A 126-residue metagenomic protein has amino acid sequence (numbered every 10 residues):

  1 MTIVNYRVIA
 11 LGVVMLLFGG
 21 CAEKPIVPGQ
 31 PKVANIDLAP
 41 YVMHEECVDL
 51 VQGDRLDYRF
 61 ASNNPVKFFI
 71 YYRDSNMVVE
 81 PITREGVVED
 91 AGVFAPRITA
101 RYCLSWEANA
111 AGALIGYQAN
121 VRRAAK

Functional and structural regions predicted by a protein language model:
M1-G19: Sec-dependent bacterial lipoprotein signal peptides
C21-K126: Acidic, Ser/Thr/Pro
